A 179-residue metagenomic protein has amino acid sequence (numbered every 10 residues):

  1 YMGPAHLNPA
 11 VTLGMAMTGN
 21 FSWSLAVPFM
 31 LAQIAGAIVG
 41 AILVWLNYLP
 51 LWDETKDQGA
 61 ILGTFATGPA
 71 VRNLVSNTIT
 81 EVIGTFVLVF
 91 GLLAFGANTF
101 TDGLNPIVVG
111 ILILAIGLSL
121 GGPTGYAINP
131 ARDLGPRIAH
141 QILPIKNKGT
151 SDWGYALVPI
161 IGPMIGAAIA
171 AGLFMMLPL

Functional and structural regions predicted by a protein language model:
Y1-L179: Membrane-interface helix-loop junctions and terminal tails of multi-pass membrane proteins
